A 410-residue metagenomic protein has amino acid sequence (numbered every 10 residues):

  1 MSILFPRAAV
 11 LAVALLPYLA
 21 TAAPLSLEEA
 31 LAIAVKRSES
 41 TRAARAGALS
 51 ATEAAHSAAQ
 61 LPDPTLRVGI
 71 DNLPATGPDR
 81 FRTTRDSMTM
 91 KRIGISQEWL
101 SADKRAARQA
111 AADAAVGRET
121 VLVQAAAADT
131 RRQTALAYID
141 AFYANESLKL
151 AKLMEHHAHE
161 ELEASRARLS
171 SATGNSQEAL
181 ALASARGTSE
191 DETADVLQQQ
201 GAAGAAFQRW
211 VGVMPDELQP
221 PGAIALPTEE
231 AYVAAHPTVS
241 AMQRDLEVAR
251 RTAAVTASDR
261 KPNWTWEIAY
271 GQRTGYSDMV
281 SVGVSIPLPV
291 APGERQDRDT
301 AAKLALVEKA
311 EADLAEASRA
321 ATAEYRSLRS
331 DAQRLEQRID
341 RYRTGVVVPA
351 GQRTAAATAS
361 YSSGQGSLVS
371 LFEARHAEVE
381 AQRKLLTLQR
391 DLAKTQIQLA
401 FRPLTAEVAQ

Functional and structural regions predicted by a protein language model:
M1-I3, T76, K384-Q410: Acidic, low-complexity, intrinsically disordered peripheral segments
S2, L25, A126-P237, L328-L335 (+1 more regions): Periplasmic alpha-helical coiled-coil/stalk elements that build and connect Gram-negative outer-membrane
A9-Y18: Bacterial N-terminal signal peptides
T21-I70, A75, E98-W99, A107 (+8 more regions): Bacterial Sec-pathway N-terminal export signals of envelope proteins
A32-R42, L49-P64, I93-A110, V121-A128 (+6 more regions): A glycine-/polar-enriched beta->alpha junction
T65-P74, P262-Q272: Transmembrane beta-strand segments that form the barrel wall of outer-membrane beta-barrel proteins
D79, G271-M279: Solvent-exposed loop/turn segments connecting transmembrane beta-strands in outer-membrane beta-barrel proteins
S87-K91, Y276-V280: Residues that define the transmembrane beta-barrel architecture of outer-membrane proteins
